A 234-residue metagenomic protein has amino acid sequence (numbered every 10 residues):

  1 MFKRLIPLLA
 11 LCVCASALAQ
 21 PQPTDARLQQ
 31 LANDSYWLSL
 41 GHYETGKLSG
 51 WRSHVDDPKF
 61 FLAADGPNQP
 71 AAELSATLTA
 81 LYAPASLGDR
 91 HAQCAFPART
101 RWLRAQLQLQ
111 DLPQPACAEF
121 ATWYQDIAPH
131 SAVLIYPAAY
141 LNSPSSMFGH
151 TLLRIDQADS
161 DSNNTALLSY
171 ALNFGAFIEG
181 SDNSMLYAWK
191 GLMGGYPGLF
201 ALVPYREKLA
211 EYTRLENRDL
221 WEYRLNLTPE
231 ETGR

Functional and structural regions predicted by a protein language model:
F2-L11: Sec-dependent signal peptide recognition, specifically the positively charged N-region followed immediately by
L9, A19-F60: Intrinsically disordered, low-structural-confidence terminal and linker regions
C12-S16: N-terminal signal peptide c-region/cleavage motif recognized by signal peptidases
W51-I127: Low-complexity, highly charged intrinsically disordered N-terminal segments that act as targeting/localization
H130-N217: Glycine-rich catalytic cores of cysteine/serine-nucleophile enzymes that process amide/ester linkages in cell-envelope
E216-L220, R234: Flexible glycine/proline-enriched surface loops and loop-helix/loop-strand junctions
T228-R234: A conserved hydrophobic secondary-structure block that centers on an alpha-helix together with its immediately flanking
